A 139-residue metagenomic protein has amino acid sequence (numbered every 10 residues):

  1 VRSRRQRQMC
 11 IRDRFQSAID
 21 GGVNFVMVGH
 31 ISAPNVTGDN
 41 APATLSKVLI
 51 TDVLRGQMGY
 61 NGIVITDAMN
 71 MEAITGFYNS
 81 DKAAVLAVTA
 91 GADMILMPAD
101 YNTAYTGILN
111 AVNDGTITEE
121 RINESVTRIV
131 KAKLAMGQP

Functional and structural regions predicted by a protein language model:
V1-S3, R7-I11: Single conserved hydrophobic/aromatic residue that forms the stacking wall/gate of nucleotide- or nucleobase-binding
Q6-Q8, Q16, Q57, Q138: Residue-identity detector for glutamine
R12-F15, K47-T51: A general structural signal for well-ordered alpha-helical packing
R12-F25: Phosphate/pyrophosphate-binding betaalpha-module
G22-P42, V48, D52-P139: Active-site or pore-adjacent capping/gating segments
